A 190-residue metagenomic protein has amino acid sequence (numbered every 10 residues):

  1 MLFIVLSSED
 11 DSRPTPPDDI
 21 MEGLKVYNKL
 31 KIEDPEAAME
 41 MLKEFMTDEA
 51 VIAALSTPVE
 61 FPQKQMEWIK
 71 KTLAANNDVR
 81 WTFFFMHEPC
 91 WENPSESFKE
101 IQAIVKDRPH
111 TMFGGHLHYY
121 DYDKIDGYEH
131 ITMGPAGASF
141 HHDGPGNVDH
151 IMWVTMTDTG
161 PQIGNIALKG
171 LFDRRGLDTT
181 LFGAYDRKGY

Functional and structural regions predicted by a protein language model:
M1, E9-S12, E88-E92, H116-D121 (+2 more regions): Solvent-exposed loop/turn segments at secondary-structure junctions within structured extracellular/periplasmic domains
M1-L2, G160: Short acidic/polar mixed-charge low-complexity motifs
L2-I4, P16-H130, A184-G189: His/acidic metal-ligating clusters that form di-metal
I4-V5, G164: Beta-strand residues in well-ordered beta-sheet regions across diverse protein folds
D11, A74, D158-T159: Residue-level marker of positions within ordered structural domains that often coincide with functionally constrained
S12-T15, Q162-I163: Substrate-binding/catalytic groove segments of enzymes that remodel or degrade extracellular structural polymers
Y120-Y190: Binuclear metal-dependent phosphoesterase catalytic core
